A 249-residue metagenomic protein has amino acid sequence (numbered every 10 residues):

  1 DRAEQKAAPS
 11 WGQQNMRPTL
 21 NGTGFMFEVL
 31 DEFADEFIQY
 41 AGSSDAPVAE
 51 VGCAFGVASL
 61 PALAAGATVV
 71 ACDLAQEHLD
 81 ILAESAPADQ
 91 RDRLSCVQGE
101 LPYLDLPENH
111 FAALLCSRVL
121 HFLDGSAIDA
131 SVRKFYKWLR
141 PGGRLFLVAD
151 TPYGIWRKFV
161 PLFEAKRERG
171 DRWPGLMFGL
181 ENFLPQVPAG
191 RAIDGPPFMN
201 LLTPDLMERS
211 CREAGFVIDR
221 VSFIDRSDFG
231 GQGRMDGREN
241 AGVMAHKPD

Functional and structural regions predicted by a protein language model:
G24-D45: Conserved alpha-helix/loop element of class I SAM-dependent methyltransferases that forms part of the SAM/SAH-binding
D45-A54: Conserved class I S-adenosyl-L-methionine
F55-Y103: Class I SAM-dependent methyltransferase SAM/SAH-binding core
P102-L114: A short acidic, Gly/Pro-enriched loop at the edge of an enzyme's catalytic core that lines a small-molecule cofactor
L123, R191-D205: Acceptor-substrate binding/catalytic loop of class I
D129-P141: A short glycine-rich, Lys/Arg-flanked "PGG" loop and its adjoining helix->strand segment in the class I
F146-L176: Conserved class I S-adenosyl-L-methionine
G231-D249: Core SAM-dependent methyltransferase catalytic element
